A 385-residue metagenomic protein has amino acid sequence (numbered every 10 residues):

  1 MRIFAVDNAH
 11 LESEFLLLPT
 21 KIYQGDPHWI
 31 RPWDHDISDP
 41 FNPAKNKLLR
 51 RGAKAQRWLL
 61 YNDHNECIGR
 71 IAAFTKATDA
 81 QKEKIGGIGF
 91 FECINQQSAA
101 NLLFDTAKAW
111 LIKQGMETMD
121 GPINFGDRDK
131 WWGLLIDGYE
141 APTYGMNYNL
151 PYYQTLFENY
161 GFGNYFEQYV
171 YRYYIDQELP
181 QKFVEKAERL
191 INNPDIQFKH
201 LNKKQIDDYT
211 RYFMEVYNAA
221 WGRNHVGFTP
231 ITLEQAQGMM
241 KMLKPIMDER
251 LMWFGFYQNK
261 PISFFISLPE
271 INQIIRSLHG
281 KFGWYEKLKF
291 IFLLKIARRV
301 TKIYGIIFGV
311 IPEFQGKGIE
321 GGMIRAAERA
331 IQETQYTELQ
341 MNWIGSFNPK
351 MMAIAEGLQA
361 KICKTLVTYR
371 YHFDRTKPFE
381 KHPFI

Functional and structural regions predicted by a protein language model:
M1-N46, A53, N192-Q235, K260-F264 (+1 more regions): Short amphipathic alpha-helix that is part of the acyltransferase structural core
P32-M146, I246, F256-I275, I296-V300 (+2 more regions): Conserved donor-binding loop and adjoining core beta-sheet/short helix segment in diverse acyl/aminoacyl transferases
A80-G161, H279-G357: Acyl-donor binding region in acyl/amide transferases
N147-F228, L251: Acyltransferase donor/substrate-recognition loop-hinge adjacent to the catalytic core
R172-A187, V367-I385: C-terminal "cap" of GNAT-fold acetyltransferases
F228-I275, G280-F282: Long, well-ordered mid-to-C-terminal structural blocks that present hydrophobic/aromatic surfaces
F256-Y257, F265-I271, I306-P312, M323 (+4 more regions): Active-site proximal loops enriched in glycine and acidic residues that flank catalytic Cys/His/Asp and coordinate
